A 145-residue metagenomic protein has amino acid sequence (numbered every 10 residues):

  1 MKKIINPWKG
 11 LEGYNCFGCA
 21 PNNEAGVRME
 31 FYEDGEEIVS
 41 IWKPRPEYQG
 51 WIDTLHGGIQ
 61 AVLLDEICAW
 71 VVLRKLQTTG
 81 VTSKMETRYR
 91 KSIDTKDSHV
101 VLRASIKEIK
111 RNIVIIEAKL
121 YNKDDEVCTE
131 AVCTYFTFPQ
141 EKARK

Functional and structural regions predicted by a protein language model:
M1-E47: Non-catalytic linker/capping segments at the edges of enzyme domains
M1-W8, D94-K96, S105-K145: HotDog/MaoC-like acyl-thioester-processing domains
E36, V81-S83, V100, V114 (+1 more regions): Hydrophobic core residues within well-ordered beta-strands of beta-rich domains
V39-D65: A conserved, well-ordered hydrophobic junction motif at loop->secondary-structure transitions
I41-K43, E86-R88, R103-S105, K119 (+1 more regions): Residue-level recognition of well-ordered beta-strand positions that form the cores of beta-sheet-rich folds across
G57-Q77, E117-A118: N-terminal short leaders/motifs
I67-V101, I106: Hydrophobic beta-strand-centered segment that forms part of the acyl-chain substrate-binding groove
